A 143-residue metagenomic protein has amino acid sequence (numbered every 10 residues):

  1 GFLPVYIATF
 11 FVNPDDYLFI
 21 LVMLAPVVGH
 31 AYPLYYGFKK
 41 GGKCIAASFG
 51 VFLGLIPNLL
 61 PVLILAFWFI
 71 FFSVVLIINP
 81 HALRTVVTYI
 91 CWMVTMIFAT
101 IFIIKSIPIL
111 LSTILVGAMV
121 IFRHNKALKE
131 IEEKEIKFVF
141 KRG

Functional and structural regions predicted by a protein language model:
G1-L3, H30-S48, L76-I90, F122-G143: Interhelical loop and helix-boundary elements at the membrane-water interface of polytopic inner-membrane proteins
G1-Y36, I56-L60, L76: Nucleotide and nucleotide-moiety/phosphate-recognizing core
A8, I45-P80, C91-F102: Interfacial segments of multi-pass membrane proteins
D15-D16, C44, P57, P61 (+4 more regions): Hydrophobic, aromatic-rich alpha-helical transmembrane segments and their membrane-interface anchor motifs
F19-L24, S48, P61-A66, V86 (+3 more regions): Hydrophobic alpha-helical transmembrane segments
A25-H30, W68-V75, V116-R123: Alpha-helical transmembrane segments of multi-pass membrane proteins
F102-R123: Alpha-helical membrane-embedded segments
